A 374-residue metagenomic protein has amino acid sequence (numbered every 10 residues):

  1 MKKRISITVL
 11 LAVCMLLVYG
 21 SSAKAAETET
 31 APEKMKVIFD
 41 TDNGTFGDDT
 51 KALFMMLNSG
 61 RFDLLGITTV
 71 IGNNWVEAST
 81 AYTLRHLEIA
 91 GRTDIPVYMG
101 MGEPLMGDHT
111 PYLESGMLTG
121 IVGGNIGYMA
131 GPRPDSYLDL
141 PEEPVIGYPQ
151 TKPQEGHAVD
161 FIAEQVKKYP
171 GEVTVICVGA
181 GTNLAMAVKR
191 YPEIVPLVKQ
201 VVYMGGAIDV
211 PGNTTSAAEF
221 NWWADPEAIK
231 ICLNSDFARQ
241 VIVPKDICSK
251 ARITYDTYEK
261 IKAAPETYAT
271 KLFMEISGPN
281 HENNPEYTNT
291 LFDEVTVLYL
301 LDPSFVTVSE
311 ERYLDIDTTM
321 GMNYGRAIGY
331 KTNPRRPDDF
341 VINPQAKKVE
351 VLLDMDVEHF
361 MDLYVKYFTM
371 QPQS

Functional and structural regions predicted by a protein language model:
M1-L10: Bacterial N-terminal signal peptides that target proteins for export
V9-V18: Bacterial N-terminal signal peptides
Y19-E29: Sec-dependent signal peptide cleavage junction
E29-E88, R92-T93, D108, P134-K250 (+1 more regions): Active-site histidine-anchored catalytic micro-motif
E29-M35, K51-S59, D63, W223-K230 (+1 more regions): Conformational coupling and interaction surfaces
D94-P96, G123: Ligand-binding beta-strand-loop-alpha-helix segment within the catalytic cores of soluble metabolic enzymes
Y98-P104: A short, structured active-site edge motif that brings together acidic residues
T110-P153, I328-V341: Charged, glycine/proline-rich intrinsically disordered loops and linkers
